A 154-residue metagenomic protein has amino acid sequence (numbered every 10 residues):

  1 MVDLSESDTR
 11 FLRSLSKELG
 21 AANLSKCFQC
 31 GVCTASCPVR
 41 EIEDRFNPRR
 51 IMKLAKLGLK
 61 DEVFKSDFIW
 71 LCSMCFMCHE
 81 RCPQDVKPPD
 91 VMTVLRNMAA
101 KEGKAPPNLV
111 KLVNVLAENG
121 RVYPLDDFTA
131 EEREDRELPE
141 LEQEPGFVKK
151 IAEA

Functional and structural regions predicted by a protein language model:
M1-K26, V32-S36, D44-K53, K60 (+1 more regions): Non-ligating segments of multi-cofactor redox enzymes
N23-R40, S66-V86: Cysteine-centered iron-sulfur cluster-binding motifs in ferredoxin-type domains/subunits of redox enzymes
